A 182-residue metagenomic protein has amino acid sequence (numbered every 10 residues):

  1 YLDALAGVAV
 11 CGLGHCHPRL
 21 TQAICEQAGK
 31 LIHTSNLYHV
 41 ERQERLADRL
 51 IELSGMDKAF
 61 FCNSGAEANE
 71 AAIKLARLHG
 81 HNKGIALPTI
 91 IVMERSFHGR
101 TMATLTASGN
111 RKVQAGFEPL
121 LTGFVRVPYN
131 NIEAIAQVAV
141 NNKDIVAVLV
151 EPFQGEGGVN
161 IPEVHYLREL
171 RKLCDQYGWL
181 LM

Functional and structural regions predicted by a protein language model:
Y1, A72, L149, L181-M182: Generic enzyme active-site microenvironment
L2-I85: Glycine-rich loop-to-alpha-helix module at the N-terminal edge of alpha/beta enzyme cores
G7-V8, K30-L31, I132, P152-E156: A short, flexible beta-alpha/helix-coil linker loop
I32, G99-T101, E156-G158: A short acidic, helix-capping loop that chelates divalent metal ions and anchors anionic groups
S35-V40, V125-P128, E156-N160: Short acidic-aromatic active-site loops that bind/stabilize oxyanions
D48-A147: PLP-dependent aspartate aminotransferase-fold enzymes
D144-V159: Short acidic, glycine-rich surface-loop motifs adjacent to enzyme active sites
N160-M182: Catalytic PLP-binding core of fold-type I/II PLP enzymes
